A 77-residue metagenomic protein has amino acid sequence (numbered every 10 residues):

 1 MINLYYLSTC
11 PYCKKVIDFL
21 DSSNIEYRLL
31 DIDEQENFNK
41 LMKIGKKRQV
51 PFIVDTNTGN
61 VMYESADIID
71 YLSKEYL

Functional and structural regions predicted by a protein language model:
M1-I25: Local sequence-structure signature of Cys/Sec-based thiol-disulfide redox active-site neighborhoods
K14, E36, Y63: Residues that form or flank phosphate/diphosphate-binding pockets in enzymes that use nucleotide phosphates
S23, I44-G45, E75: Residues at alpha-helix termini
I25-F38: Thiol-based oxidoreductase modules, predominantly thioredoxin-like and allied folds used for disulfide exchange
I44-F52: Structural micro-motif
T56-L77: Non-catalytic, surface beta->alpha helical segment in thiol-disulfide oxidoreductase systems
